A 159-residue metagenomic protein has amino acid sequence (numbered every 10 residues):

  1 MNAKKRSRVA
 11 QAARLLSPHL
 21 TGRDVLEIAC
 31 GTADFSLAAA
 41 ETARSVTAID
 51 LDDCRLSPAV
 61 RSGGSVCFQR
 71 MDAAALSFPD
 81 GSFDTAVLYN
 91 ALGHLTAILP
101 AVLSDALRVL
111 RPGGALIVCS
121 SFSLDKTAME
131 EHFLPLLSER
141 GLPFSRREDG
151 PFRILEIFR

Functional and structural regions predicted by a protein language model:
K5-G22: Conserved alpha-helix/loop element of class I SAM-dependent methyltransferases that forms part of the SAM/SAH-binding
R23-G31: Conserved class I S-adenosyl-L-methionine
T32-A75: Class I SAM-dependent methyltransferase SAM/SAH-binding core
A74-A86: A short acidic, Gly/Pro-enriched loop at the edge of an enzyme's catalytic core that lines a small-molecule cofactor
T85-I98: A short SAM/SAH-binding and catalytic strip from SAM-dependent methyltransferases
P100-P112: A short glycine-rich, Lys/Arg-flanked "PGG" loop and its adjoining helix->strand segment in the class I
G114-S120: Conserved beta-strand signature within the Rossmann-like core of class I S-adenosyl-L-methionine
R140-L142, R146-R159: Core SAM-dependent methyltransferase catalytic element
